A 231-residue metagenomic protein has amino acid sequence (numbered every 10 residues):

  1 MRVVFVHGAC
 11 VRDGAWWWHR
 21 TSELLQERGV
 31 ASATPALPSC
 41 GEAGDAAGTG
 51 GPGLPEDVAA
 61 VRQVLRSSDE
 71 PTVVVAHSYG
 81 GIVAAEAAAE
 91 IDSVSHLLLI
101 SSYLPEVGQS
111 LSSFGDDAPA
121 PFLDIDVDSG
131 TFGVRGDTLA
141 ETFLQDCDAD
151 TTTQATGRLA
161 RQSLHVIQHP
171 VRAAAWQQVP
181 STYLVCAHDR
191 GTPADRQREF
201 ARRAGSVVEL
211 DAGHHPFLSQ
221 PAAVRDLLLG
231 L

Functional and structural regions predicted by a protein language model:
R2-A36: Short, surface-exposed "cap/lid" segments of acyl-processing enzymes
A31, L37-V73, A88-A89, S112-D116: Active-site loop/oxyanion-hole signature of alpha/beta-hydrolase fold enzymes
V75-G80, A84: Gly/Ala-rich beta-loop-alpha elbow adjacent to hydrolase catalytic centers
S93-T131, G136, S163-V166, T192-P193 (+1 more regions): Flexible "cap/lid" loop of the alpha/beta hydrolase fold
T156-A175: Active-site nucleophile elbow and catalytic-triad environment of alpha/beta-hydrolase enzymes
Q177, Y183-V185: Short beta-strand/loop motif that positions the catalytic acidic residue of the alpha/beta-hydrolase fold
C186-D211, H215-L218: Conserved loop-alpha-helix segment in the C-terminal half of the alpha/beta-hydrolase fold that carries the catalytic
L218-L231: Post-His helix in hydrolase/transferase enzymes
